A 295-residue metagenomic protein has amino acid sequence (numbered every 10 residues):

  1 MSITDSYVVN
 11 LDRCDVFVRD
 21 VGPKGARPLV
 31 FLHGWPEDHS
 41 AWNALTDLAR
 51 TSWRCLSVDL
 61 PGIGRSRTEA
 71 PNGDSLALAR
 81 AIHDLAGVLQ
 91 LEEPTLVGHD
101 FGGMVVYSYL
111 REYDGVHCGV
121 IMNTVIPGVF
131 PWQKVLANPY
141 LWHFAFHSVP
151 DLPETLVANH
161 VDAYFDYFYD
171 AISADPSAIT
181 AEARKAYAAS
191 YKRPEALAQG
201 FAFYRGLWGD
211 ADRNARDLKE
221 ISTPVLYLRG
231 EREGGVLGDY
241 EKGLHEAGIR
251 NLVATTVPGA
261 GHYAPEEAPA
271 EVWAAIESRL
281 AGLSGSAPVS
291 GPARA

Functional and structural regions predicted by a protein language model:
M1-L29, R50-W53, L91-E92, I249-V253 (+1 more regions): Alpha/beta-hydrolase fold catalytic core
S2-Y7, R13-V16, A41, L56 (+4 more regions): Flexible "cap/lid" subdomain of the alpha/beta-hydrolase fold that forms the substrate-access gate
D20-R65: Conserved HGGG/HGGXW glycine-rich cap/lid loop of the alpha/beta-hydrolase fold
S40, A270-E271: A conserved mid-protein helix/loop that constitutes part of the nucleotide-sugar donor-binding site
A260-A268: Catalytic histidine-centered segment of alpha/beta-hydrolase-like enzymes
